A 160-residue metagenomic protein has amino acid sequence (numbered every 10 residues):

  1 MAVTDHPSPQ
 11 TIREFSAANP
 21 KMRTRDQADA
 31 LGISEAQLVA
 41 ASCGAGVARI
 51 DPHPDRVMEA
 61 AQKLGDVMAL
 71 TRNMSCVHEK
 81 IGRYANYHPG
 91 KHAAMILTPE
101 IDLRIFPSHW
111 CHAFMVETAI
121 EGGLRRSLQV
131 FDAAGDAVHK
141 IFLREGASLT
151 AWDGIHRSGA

Functional and structural regions predicted by a protein language model:
M1-G123: An N-terminus-focused feature that recognizes amino-terminal "leader" regions
G123-A160: Acidic, Ser/Thr- and proline-rich intrinsically disordered linker/docking segments of eukaryotic scaffolds
